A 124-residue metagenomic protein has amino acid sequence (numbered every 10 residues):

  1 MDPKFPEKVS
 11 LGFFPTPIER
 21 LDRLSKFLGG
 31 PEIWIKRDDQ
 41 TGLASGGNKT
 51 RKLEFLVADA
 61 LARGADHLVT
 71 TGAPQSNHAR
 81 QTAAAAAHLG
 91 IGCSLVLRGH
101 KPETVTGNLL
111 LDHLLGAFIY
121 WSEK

Functional and structural regions predicted by a protein language model:
M1-K124: PLP-dependent amino-acid enzyme catalytic core
